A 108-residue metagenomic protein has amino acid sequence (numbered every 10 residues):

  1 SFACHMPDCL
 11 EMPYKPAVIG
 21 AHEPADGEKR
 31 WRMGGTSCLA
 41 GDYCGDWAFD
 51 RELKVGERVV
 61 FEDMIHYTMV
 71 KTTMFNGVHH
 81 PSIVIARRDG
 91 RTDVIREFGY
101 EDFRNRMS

Functional and structural regions predicted by a protein language model:
S1-S108: Charged (often Lys/Glu-rich) extended helix/loop segments that serve as interaction or gating elements
